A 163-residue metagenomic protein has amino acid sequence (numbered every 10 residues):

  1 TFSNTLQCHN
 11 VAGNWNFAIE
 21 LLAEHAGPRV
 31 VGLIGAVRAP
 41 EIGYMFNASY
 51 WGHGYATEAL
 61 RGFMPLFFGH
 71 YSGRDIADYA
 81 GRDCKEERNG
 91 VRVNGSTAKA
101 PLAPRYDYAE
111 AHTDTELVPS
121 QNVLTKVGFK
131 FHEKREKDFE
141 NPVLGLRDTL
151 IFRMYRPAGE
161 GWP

Functional and structural regions predicted by a protein language model:
F2-A18, G32: A short helix-loop-beta-strand connector motif used in the catalytic cores of GNAT acetyltransferases and, in some
N16-P163: Acyl-donor (CoA/ACP) binding surface of acyl/acetyltransferases
